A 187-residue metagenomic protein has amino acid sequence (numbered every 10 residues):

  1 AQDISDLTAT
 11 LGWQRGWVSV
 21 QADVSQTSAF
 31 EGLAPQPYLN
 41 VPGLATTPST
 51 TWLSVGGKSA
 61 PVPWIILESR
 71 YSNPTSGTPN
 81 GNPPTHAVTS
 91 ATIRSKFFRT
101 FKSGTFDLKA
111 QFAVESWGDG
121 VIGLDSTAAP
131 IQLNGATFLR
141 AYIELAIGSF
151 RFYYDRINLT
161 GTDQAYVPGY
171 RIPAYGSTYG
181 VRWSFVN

Functional and structural regions predicted by a protein language model:
A1, E31-L39, P79-P84, G120-A128 (+1 more regions): Outer-membrane beta-barrel translocator domains and adjoining extracellular loop/strand segments of Gram-negative
A1-S28, Q36-L53, K58-A60, G135: Outer-membrane beta-barrel signature, preferentially recognizing the C-terminal barrel domain of Gram-negative
D3-L7, Q14-G16, T47-L53, N73 (+6 more regions): Residues that define the transmembrane beta-barrel architecture of outer-membrane proteins
A9-R15, V55-P61, T89-S95, A141-I147 (+2 more regions): Residues on the lipid-exposed face of transmembrane beta-strands in outer-membrane beta-barrel proteins
W13-W17, V62-W64, K96-L108, N187: Short loop/turn motifs that connect adjacent beta-strands in outer-membrane beta-barrel proteins
R15-W17, V24-F30, Y71-G77, S95 (+4 more regions): Transmembrane beta-strands of outer-membrane beta-barrel pores
N73, T78-G81, T92-A141: C-terminal beta-barrel architecture of Gram-negative outer-membrane proteins
P173-N187: Outer-membrane beta-barrel "beta-signal"
